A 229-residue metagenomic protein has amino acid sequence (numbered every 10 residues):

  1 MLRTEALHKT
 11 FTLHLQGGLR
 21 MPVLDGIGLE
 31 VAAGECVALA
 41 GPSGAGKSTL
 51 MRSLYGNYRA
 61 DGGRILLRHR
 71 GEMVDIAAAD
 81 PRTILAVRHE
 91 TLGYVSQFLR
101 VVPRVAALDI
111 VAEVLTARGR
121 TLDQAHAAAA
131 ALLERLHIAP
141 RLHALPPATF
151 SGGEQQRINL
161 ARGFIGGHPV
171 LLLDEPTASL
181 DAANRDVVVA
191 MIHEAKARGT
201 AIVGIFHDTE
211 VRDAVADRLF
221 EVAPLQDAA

Functional and structural regions predicted by a protein language model:
A40-P42: The feature captures the beta-strand-to-loop junction immediately N-terminal to the Walker
Y55: Helix-to-loop junction immediately C-terminal to a conserved catalytic motif
M73-G93: ABC ATPase NBD coupling module
F98, V105-T116: Q-loop/switch helix immediately C-terminal to the Walker
Q124-R141: Conserved ABC ATPase "signature" region
P146-F150, E154: Conserved ABC ATPase signature
G163-F164: ABC ATPase C-loop
L171-E175: Catalytic Walker B motif of ABC-type/P-loop ATPase nucleotide-binding domains
